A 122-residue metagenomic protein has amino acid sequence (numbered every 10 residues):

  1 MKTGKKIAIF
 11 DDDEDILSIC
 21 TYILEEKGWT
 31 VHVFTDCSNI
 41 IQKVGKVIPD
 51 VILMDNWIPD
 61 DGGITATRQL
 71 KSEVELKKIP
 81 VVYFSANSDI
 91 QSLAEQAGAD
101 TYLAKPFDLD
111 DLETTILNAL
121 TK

Functional and structural regions predicted by a protein language model:
E14-H32: Two-component/phosphorelay signaling modules centered on CheY-like receiver
L17, I58-D60, K77: The feature encodes the CheY-like receiver
V33-V51: Acidic, metal-coordinating helix/loop segments flanking the phosphotransfer/catalytic sites of two-component signaling
D55: Active-site residues of response regulator receiver
G62-T65, N87-L103, D111-T114: Alpha4 helix (beta4-alpha4-beta5 surface) of REC/receiver domains from two-component response regulators
I64-K77: Short amphipathic alpha-helix used as the core "switch/output" element in two-component signaling
V82-F84: Hydrophobic/aromatic residues positioned on beta-strands within the core alpha/beta folds
D108: Receiver (REC) domain switch/active-site region of two-component response regulators
